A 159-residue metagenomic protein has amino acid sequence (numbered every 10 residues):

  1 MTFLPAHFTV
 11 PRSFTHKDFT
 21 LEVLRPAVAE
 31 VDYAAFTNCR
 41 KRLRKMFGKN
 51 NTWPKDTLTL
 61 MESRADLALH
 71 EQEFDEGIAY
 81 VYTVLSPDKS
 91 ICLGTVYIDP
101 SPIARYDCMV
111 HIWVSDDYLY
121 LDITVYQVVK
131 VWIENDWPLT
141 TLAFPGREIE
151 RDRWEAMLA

Functional and structural regions predicted by a protein language model:
M1-D117, V128, W132-A159: GNAT-family acyltransferases
D122: Phosphate/ribose-recognition catalytic cores of enzymes acting on nucleotide-derived substrates
